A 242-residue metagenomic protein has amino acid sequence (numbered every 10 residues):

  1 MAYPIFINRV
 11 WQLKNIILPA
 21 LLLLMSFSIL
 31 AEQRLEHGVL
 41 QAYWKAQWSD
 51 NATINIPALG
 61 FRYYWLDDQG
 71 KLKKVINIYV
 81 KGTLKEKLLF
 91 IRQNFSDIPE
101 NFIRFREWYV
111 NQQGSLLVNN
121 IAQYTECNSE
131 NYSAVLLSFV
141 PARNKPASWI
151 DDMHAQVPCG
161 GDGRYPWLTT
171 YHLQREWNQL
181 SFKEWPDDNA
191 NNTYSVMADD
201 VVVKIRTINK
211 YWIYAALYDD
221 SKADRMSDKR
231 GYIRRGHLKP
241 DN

Functional and structural regions predicted by a protein language model:
M1-L13: N-terminal secretory signal peptides that target proteins for export/translocation
K14-L22: Sec-dependent signal peptide recognition, specifically the positively charged N-region followed immediately by
S26-S28: N-terminal signal peptide c-region/cleavage motif recognized by signal peptidases
E32-D68: Structural detector for short beta-strands of small beta-barrel domains
D67, K71-K73, K85, I91 (+3 more regions): Beta-loop motif signature
I103-N128, V201-R206: Flexible glycine-rich surface loops and low-complexity tracts that mediate binding to linear polymers
I121-I150: OB-fold/S1-family single-stranded nucleic acid-binding modules
V140-T170, A216-N242: Boundary regions of SH3-family modules and the immediately adjacent low-complexity/disordered segments in eukaryotic
